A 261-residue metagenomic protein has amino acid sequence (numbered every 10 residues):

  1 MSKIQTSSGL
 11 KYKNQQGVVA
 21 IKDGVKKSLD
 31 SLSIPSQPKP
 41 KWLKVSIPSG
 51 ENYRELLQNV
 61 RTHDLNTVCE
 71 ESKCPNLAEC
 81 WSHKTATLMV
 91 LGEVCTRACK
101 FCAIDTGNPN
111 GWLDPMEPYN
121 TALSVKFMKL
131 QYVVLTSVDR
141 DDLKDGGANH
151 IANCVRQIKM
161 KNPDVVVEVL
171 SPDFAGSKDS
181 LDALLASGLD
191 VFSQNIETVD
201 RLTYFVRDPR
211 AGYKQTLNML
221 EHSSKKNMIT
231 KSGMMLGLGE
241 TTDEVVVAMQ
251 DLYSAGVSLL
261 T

Functional and structural regions predicted by a protein language model:
M1-R97: Flexible, acidic/Gly-rich N-terminal and inter-domain linker regions that tether and position cofactor-handling modules
S7-Q15, L29-S33, L77-C80, N108-P115 (+3 more regions): Short, mixed-charge, low-aromatic patches
S36-K39, C102-D105, Q131, V138: Acidic/polar active-site rim loop that often engages polyanionic ligands
K39, D64-L65, E70, L77 (+5 more regions): Glycine-rich, flexible loop/turn motifs
K44, P48, L113, G146: Catalytic cores of large soluble enzymes that bind and process phosphate-bearing ligands
P75-F127: Active-site cofactor/substrate anionic-group-binding motifs, chiefly glycine- and Lys/Arg-rich phosphate-binding loops
E117-F127, Q131-V133, S137-T261: Conserved AdoMet/S-adenosylmethionine-binding subsite of the radical SAM
